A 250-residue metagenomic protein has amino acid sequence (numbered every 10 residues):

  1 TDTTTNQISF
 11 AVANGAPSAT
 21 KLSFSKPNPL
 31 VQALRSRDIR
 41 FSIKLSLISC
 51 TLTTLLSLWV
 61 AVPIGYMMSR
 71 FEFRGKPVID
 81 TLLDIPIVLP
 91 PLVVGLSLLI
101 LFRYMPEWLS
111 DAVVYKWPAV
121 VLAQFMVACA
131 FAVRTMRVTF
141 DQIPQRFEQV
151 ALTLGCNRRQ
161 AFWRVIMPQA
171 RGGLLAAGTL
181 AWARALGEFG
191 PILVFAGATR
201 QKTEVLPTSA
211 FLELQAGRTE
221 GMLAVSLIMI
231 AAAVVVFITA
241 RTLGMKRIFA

Functional and structural regions predicted by a protein language model:
T1, K21, R35-D141, V165 (+3 more regions): Membrane-water interface segments at the C-terminal ends of transmembrane alpha-helices in multi-pass inner-membrane
T1-G15, A19-R37, L47, L101 (+1 more regions): Short membrane-interfacial helix/loop motifs at transmembrane-helix boundaries
R74, C156-R158: Short coil/turn motifs that cap or connect alpha-helices
R137-E148, R158: Membrane-helix/interface signature in polytopic inner-membrane proteins
F147, K246-A250: Short, Lys/Arg-enriched, Gly/Pro-containing loop segments at transmembrane-helix junctions of multi-pass membrane
A151: The alpha-helix within a helix-turn-helix
L154-G155, P168: Glycine/proline-centered hinge or cleavage motifs at structural transition points of membrane proteins
P191-G217: Glycine-rich helix-loop "coupling/hinge" segments at transmembrane-helix boundaries in multipass transporters
